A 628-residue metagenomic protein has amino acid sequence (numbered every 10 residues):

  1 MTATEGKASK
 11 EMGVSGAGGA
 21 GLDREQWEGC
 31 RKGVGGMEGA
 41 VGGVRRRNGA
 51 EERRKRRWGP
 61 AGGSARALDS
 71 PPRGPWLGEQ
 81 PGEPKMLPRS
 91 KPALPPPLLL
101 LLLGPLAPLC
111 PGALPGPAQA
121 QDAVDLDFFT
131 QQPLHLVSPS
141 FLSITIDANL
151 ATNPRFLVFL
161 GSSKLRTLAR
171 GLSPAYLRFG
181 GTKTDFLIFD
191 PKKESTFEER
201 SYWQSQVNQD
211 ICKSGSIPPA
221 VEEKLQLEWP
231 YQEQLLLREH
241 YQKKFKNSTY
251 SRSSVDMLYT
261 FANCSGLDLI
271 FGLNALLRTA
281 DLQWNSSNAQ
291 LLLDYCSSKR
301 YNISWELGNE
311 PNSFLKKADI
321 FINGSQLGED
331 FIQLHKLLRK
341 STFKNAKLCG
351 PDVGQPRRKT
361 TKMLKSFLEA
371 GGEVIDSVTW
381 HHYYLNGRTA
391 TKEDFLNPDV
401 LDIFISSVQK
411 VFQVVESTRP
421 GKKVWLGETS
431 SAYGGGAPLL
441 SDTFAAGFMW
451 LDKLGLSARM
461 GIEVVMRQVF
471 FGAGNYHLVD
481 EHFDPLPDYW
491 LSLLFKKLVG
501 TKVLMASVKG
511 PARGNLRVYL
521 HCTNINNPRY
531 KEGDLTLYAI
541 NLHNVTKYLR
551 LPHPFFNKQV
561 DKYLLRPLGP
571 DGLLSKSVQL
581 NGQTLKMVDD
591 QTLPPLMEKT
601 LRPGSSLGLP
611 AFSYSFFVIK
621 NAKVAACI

Functional and structural regions predicted by a protein language model:
M1-T4, K55-R57, L99-L102: Compositionally biased low-complexity segments, especially N-terminal hydrophobic helices that form the hydrophobic
M1-V44: Short linear motifs embedded in intrinsically disordered, charge-biased segments
G82-S377, I405-G427, S431-I628: Non-catalytic accessory regions flanking glycosidase/transglycosidase catalytic cores in CAZymes
K316-I322, H381-S406: Substrate-binding/catalytic cleft of secreted carbohydrate-active enzymes, primarily glycoside hydrolases
